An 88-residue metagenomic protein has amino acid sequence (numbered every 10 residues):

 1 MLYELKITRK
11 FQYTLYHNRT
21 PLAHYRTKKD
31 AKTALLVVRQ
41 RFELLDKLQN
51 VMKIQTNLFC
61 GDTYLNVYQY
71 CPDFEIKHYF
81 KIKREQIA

Functional and structural regions predicted by a protein language model:
M1, A23, H78-F80: Short beta-strand segments
M1-P21, P72: Short aromatic-glycine-(Arg/Gly/Cys) micro-motifs in beta-strand/loop hairpins
L2-E4, K29, I54: Intrinsically disordered, low-complexity Ser/Thr/Pro-rich tracts
L5, Y13-L15, Y25, A31 (+3 more regions): Hydrophobic beta-strand residues in large extracellular and virion-surface proteins
R9-Q12, R19, R26, R39-R41 (+1 more regions): Arginine residue identity/basic-tract feature
R19-P21, K32-A34, F74-K77: Helix-centric, low-specificity signal for extended rod-like, repetitive segments
Y25-Q49: A short, charged, amphipathic alpha-helix used as a generic interaction element across diverse proteins
Q40-A88: Short, mixed-charge low-complexity intrinsically disordered segments
